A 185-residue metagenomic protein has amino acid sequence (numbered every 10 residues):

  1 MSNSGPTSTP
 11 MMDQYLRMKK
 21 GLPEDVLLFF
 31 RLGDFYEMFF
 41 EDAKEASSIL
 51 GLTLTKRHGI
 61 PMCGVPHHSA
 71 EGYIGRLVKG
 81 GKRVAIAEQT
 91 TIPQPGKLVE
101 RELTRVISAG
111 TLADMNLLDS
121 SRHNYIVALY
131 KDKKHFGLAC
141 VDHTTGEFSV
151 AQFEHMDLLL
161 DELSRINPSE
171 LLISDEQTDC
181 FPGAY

Functional and structural regions predicted by a protein language model:
M1-Y185: Basic, polar low-complexity surface loops/patches
